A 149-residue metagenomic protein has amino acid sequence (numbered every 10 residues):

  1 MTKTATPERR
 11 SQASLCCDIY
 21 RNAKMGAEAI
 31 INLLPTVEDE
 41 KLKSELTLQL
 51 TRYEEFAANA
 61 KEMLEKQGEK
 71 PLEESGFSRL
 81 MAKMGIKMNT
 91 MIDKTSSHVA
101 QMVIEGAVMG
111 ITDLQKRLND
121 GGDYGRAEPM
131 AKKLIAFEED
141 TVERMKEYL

Functional and structural regions predicted by a protein language model:
M1-L149: Amphipathic alpha-helical hairpins
